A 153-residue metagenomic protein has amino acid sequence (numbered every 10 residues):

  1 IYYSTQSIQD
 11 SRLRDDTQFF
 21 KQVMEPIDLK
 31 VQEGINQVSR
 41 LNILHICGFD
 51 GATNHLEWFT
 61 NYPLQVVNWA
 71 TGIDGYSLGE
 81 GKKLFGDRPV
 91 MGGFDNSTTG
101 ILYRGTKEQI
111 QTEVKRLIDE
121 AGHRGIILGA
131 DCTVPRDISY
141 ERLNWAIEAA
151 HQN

Functional and structural regions predicted by a protein language model:
I1-N153: Active-site loop segments of alpha/beta catalytic cores
